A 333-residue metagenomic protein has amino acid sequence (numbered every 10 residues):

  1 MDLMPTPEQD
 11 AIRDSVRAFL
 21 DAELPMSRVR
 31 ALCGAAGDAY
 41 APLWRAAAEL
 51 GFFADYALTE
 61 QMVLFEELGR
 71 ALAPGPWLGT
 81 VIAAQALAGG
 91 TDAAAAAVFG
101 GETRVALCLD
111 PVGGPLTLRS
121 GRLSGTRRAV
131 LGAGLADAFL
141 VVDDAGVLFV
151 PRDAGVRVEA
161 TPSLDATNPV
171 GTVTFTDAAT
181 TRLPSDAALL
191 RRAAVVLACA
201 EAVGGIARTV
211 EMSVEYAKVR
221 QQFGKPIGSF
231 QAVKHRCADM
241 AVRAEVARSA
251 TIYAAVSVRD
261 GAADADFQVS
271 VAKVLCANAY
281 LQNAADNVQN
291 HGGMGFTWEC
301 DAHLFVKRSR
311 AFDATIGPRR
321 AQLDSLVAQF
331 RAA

Functional and structural regions predicted by a protein language model:
M1-A71, R192-A333: Alpha-helical interface subdomain recognition
P5, W77, L118, L123 (+5 more regions): Short clusters of hydrophobic/aromatic residues that line enzyme substrate/ligand-binding pockets
D21-A160: Glycine-rich flavin
G90-A93, S120-R122, T181-L183, R259-D264: Short, glycine- and charge-enriched coil/turn segments that flank and shape catalytic ligand pockets
R127-G132, R152-S185: Flexible, small-/acidic-enriched active-site or ligand-binding loops
V141, T174, A200-V203: Well-ordered beta-strand segments characteristic of repetitive beta-sheet solenoids
A188-L189: Residues forming anionic-ligand binding surfaces in small-molecule and nucleic-acid pockets of primarily soluble enzymes
